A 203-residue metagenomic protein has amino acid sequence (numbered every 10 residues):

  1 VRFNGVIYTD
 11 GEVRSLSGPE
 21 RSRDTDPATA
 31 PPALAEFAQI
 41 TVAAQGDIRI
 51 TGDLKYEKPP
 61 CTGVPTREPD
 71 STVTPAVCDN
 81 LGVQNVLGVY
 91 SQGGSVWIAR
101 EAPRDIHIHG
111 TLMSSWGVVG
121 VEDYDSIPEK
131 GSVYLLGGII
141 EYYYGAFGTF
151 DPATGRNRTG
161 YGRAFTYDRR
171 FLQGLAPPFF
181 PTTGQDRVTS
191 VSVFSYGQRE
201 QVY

Functional and structural regions predicted by a protein language model:
V1-G120: Extended compositionally biased segments used for macromolecular assembly or nucleic-acid engagement
K55, D70-Y203: Predominantly polar beta-repeat domains that present long G/T/S/D/N-rich surfaces used to bind, process, or adhere
